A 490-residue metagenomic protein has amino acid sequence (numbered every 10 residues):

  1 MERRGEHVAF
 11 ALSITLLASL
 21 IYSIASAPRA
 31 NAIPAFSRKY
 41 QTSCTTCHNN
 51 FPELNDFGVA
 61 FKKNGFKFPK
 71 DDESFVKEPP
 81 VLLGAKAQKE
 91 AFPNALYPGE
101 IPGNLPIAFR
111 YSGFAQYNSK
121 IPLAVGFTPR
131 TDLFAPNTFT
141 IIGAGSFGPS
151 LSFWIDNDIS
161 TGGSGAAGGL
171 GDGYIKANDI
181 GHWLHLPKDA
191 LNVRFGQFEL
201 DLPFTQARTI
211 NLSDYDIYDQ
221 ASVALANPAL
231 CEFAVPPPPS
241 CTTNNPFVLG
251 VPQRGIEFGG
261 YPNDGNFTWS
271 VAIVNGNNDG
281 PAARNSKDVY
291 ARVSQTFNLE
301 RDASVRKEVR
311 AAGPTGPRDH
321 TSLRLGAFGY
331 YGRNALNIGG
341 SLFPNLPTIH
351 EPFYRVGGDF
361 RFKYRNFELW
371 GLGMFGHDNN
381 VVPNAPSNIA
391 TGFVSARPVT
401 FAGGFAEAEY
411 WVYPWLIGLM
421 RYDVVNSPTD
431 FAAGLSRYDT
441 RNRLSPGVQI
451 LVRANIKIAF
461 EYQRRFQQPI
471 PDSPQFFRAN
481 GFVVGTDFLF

Functional and structural regions predicted by a protein language model:
L17-R29: C-terminal segment of classical bacterial N-terminal signal peptides
I33-S43: Sequence/structural segment immediately N-terminal to covalent heme-attachment motifs in c-type and related
Q41-F51: The canonical Cys-X-X-Cys-His
N55-D56, E100-S119, A124-D279, A283-Y290 (+8 more regions): Outer membrane beta-barrel
S119-G126, S164-D172, A207-N211, G280-S286 (+6 more regions): Outer-membrane beta-barrel translocator domains and adjoining extracellular loop/strand segments of Gram-negative
A291-E300, I450, N455-I456, F476-F490: Outer-membrane beta-barrel "beta-signal"
S294-F431: Detector for outer-membrane/organellar transmembrane beta-barrel domains, recognizing the amphipathic beta-strand
E409-A459: C-terminal hydrophobic structural anchor segments that stabilize assembly/packing rather than catalytic chemistry
